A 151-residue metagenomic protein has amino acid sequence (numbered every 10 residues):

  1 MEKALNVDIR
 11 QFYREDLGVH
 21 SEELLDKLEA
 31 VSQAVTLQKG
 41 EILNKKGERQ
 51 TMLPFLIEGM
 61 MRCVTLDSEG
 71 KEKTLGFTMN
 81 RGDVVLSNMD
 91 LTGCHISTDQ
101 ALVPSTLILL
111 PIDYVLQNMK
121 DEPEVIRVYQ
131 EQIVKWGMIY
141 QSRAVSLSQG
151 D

Functional and structural regions predicted by a protein language model:
M1-Q38, D83-V84, N88-L91: Cyclic nucleotide-binding regulatory module and flanking cytosolic helices
V35-T36, D99-Q100, G137: Short, flexible turn/loop "capping" segments at secondary-structure junctions
E41-V103: Cyclic nucleotide-binding regulatory domains
D83, V115-L116: A generic structural signal for short hydrophobic patches within well-formed alpha-helices
K120-D151: Polybasic "coupling" helices that flank or enter modular domains
